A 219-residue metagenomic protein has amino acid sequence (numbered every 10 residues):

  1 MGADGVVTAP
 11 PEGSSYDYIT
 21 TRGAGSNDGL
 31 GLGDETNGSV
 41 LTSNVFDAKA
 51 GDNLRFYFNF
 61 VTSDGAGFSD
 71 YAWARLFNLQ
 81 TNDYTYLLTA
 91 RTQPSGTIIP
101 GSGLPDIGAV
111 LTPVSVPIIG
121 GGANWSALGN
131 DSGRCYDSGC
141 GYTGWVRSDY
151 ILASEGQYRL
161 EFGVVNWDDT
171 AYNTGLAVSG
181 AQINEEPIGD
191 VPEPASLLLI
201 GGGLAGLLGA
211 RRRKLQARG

Functional and structural regions predicted by a protein language model:
M1-G189: Aromatic (Trp/Tyr/Phe) and Gly/Pro-enriched flexible surface segments
D17, L87, L204, A210-R213: Generic hydrophobic, helix-prone segments enriched in Leu/Val/Ile
P192-R211: A short, hydrophobic C-terminal helix/tail in secreted or cell-surface proteins
K214-G219: Short, charged juxtamembrane terminal tails flanking transmembrane helices
